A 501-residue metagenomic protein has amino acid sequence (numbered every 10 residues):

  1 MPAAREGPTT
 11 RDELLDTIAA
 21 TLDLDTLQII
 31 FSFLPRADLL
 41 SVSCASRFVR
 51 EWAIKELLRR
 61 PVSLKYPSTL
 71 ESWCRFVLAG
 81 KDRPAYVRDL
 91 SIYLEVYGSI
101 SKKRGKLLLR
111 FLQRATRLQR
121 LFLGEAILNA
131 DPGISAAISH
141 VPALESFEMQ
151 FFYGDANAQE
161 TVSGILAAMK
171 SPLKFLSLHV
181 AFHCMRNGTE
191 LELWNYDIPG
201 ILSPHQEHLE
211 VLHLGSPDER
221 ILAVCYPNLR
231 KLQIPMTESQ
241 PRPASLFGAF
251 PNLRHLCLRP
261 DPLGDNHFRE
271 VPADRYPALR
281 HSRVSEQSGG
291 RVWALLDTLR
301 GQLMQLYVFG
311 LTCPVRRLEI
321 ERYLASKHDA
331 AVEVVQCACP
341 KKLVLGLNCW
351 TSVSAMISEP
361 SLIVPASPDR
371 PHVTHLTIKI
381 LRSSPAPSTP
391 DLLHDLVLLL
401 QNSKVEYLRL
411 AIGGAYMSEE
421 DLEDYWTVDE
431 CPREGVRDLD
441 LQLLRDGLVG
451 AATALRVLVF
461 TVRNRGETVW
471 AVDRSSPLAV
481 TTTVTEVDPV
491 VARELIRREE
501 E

Functional and structural regions predicted by a protein language model:
M1-E501: Leucine-rich repeat
